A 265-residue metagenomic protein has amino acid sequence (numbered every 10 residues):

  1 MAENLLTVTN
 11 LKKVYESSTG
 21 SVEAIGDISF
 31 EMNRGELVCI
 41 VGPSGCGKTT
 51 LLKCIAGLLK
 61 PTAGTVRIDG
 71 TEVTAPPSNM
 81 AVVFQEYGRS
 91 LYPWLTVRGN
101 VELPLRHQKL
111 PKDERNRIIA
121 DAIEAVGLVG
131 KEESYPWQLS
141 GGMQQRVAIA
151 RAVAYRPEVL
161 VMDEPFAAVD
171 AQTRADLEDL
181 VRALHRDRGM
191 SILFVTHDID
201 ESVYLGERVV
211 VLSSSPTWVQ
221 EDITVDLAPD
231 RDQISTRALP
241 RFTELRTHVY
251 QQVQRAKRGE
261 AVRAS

Functional and structural regions predicted by a protein language model:
V41-P43: The feature captures the beta-strand-to-loop junction immediately N-terminal to the Walker
A56: Helix-to-loop junction immediately C-terminal to a conserved catalytic motif
G64-P76: Conserved ABC transporter NBD signature motif
T96-R106, N116, A120, T224: Short helical segment in ABC ATPase nucleotide-binding domains corresponding to the A-loop/adjacent helical element
R106, D113-K131, A183: Conserved ABC ATPase "signature" region
S134-W137, Y155: Conserved signature/switch motifs of ABC ATPase nucleotide-binding domains
I149: Hydrophobic anchor residue at the start of the ABC signature
L160-D163: Catalytic Walker B motif of ABC-type/P-loop ATPase nucleotide-binding domains
